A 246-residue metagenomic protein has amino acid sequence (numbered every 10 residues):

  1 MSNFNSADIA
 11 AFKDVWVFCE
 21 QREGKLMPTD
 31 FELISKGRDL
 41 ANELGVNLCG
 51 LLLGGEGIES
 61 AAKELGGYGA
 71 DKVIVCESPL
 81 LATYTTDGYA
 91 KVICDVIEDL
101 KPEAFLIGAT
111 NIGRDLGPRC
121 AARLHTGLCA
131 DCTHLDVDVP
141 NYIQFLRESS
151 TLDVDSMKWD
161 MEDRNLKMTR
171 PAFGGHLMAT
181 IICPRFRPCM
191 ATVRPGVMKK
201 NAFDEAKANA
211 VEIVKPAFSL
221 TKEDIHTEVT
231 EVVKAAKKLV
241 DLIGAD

Functional and structural regions predicted by a protein language model:
M1-D246: N-terminal glycine-rich FAD/FM-binding segment characteristic of electron-transfer flavoproteins
